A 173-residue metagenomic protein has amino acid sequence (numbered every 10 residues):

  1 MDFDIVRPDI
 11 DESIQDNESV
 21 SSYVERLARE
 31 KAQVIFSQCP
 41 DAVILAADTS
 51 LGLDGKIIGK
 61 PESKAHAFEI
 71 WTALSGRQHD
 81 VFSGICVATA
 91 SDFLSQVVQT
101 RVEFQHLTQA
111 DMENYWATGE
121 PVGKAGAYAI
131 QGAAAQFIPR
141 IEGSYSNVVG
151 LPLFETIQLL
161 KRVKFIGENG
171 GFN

Functional and structural regions predicted by a protein language model:
F3-S13: A short beta-strand-loop structural module common to alpha/beta enzyme folds
I5, E18-N173: Anionic-ligand binding patches
